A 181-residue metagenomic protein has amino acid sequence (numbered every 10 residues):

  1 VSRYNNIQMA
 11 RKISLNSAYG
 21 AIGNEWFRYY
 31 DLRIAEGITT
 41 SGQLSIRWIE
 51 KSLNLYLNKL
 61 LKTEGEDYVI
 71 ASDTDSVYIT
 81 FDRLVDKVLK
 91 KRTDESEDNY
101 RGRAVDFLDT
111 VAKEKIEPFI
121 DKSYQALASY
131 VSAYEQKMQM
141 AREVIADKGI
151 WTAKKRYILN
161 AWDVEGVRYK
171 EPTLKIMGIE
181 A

Functional and structural regions predicted by a protein language model:
V1-A181: Conserved acidic
